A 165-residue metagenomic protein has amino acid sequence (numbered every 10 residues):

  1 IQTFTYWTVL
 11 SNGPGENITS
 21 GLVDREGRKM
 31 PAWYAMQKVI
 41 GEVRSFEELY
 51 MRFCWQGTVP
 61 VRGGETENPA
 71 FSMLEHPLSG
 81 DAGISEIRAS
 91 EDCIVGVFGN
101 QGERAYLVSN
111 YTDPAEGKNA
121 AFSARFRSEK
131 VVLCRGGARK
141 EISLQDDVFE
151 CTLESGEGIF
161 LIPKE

Functional and structural regions predicted by a protein language model:
Q2-T3, W7-E116, E157-G158: Aromatic- and carboxylate-lined catalytic core of secreted/periplasmic carbohydrate-active enzymes
M51, A120-F122, D146, K164: Surface-exposed beta-strand edges and their flanking turn/coil or helix-capping segments
G99-Q101, A124-R127, L153-E154: Flexible, charged surface loops at secondary-structure boundaries
A105-L107, V132, E150: General beta-strand recognition
Y111-R127: Surface-exposed beta-strand/loop patches in extracellular or lumenal glycoproteins
S123-R139: Solvent-exposed beta-hairpin/edge-strand motifs
K140-L144: Short, structured beta-strand/loop micro-motifs enriched in basic residues and often containing a Trp
Q145-E165: C-terminal beta-strand-rich structural cap/linker in extracellular carbohydrate-active enzymes
